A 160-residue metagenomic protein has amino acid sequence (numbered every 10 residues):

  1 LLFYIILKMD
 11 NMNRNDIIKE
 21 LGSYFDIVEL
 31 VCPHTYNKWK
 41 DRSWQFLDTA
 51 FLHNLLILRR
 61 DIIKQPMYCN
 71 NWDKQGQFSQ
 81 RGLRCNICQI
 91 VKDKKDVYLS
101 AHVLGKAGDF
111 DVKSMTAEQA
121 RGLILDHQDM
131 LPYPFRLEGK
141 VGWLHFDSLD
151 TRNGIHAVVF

Functional and structural regions predicted by a protein language model:
L1-N11: Short, Lys/Arg-enriched N-terminal segments with co-localized hydrophobic residues within the first ~10-30 amino acids
F3, S23, M67, P132-P134 (+1 more regions): Intrinsically disordered, low-complexity N-terminal regions enriched in serine/proline/glycine with scattered basic
D10-C69: Active-site acidic/histidine clusters and adjacent loop/turn architecture that either coordinate catalytic ions
K19-R42, L83, I87-G108: Short, conserved helix/loop micro-motifs enriched in His/Cys and acidic residues
E20, K74, Q80, L137-K140 (+1 more regions): Intrinsically disordered, low-complexity segments enriched in small/polar residues
R42-F46, Q75-Q89, A117-D126: Short linear motifs at secondary-structure transitions and domain/linker junctions
L52-K94: Extended, low-complexity, intrinsically disordered C-terminal regulatory tails of eukaryotic serine/threonine kinases
V97-F160: Catalytic cores and adjacent binding grooves of peptidoglycan-active enzymes
